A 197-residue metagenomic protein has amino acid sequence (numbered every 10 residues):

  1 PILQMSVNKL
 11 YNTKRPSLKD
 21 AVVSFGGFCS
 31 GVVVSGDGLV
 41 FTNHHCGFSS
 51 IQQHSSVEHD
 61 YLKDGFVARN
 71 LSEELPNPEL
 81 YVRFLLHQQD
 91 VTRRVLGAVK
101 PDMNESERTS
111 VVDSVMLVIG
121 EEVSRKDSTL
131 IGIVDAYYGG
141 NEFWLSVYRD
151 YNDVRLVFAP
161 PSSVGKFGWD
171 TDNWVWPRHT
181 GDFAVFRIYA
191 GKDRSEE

Functional and structural regions predicted by a protein language model:
P1-E196: Terminal presequence/propeptide segments associated with secretion/organelle targeting and zymogen/polyprotein
